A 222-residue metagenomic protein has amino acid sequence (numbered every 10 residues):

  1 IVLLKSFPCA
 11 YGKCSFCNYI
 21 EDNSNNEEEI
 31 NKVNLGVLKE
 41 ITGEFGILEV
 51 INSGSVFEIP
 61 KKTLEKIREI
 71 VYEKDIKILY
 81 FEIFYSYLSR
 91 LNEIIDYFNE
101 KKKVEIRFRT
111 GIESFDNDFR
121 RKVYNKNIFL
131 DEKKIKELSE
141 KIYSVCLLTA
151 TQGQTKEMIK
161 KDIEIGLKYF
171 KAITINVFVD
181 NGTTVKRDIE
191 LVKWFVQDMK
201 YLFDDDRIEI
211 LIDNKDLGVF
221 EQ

Functional and structural regions predicted by a protein language model:
L4-D22: Local cysteine-cluster metal-coordination motifs and their immediate loop/turn environment, predominantly Fe-S cluster
Y19-V33, I41-K61, K74-R90, E105-D131 (+2 more regions): Core AdoMet radical
V37-G43, I67-K74, I94-E105, E132-E140 (+1 more regions): Acidic (Asp/Glu)-rich catalytic clusters
I59-R68, L88-E100, K156-K160: Distinct, well-ordered alpha-helical segments
T63-I67, N125-E132, E157-I163, D188-K193: Charged helix-capping and loop-helix junction motifs
I70-K74, L130-V145, L191-I210: Alpha-helix-loop-beta-strand connector modules within alpha/beta enzyme cores
G111, F115-D118, L138-M158, I175-T184: Conserved strand-turn element in the central/C-terminal portion of the radical SAM core barrel that lines
I165-Q222: Auxiliary Fe-S-binding modules of radical SAM enzymes
